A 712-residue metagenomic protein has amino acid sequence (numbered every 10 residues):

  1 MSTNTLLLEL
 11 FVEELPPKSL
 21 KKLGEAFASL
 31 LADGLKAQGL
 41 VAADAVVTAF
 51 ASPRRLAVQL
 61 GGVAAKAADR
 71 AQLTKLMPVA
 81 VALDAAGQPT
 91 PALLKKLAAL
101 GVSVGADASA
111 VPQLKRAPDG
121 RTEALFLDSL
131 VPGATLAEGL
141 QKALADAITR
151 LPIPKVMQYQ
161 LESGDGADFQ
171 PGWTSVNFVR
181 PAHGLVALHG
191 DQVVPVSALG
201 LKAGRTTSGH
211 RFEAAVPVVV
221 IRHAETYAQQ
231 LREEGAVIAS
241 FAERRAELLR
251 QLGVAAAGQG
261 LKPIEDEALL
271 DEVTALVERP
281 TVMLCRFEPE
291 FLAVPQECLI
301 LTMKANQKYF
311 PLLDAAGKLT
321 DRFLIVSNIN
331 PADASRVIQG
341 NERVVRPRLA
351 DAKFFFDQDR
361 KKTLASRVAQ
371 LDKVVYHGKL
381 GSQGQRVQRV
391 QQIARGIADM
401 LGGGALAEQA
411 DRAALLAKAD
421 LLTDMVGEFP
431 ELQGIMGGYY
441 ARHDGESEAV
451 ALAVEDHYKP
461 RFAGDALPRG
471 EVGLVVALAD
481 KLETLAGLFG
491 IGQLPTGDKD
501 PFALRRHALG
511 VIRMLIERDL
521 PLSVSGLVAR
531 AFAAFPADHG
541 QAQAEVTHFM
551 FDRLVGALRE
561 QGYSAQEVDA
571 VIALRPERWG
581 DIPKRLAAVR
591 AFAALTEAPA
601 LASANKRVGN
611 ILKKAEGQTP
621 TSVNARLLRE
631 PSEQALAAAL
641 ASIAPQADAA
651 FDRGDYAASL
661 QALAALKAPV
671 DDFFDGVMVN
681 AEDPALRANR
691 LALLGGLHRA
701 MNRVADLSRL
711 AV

Functional and structural regions predicted by a protein language model:
M1-V712: Amphipathic alpha-helical "coupling" segments that flank catalytic cores
